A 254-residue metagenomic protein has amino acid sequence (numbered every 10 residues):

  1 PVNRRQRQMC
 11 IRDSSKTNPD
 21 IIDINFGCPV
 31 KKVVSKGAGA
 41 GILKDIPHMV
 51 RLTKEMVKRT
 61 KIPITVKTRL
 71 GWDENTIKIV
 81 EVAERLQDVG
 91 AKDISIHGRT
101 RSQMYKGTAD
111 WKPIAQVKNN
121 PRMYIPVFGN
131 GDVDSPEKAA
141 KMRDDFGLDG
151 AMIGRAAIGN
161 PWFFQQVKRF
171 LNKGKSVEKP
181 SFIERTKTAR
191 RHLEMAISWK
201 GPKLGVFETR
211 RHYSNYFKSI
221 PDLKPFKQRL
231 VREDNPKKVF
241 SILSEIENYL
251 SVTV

Functional and structural regions predicted by a protein language model:
P1-I11: Single conserved hydrophobic/aromatic residue that forms the stacking wall/gate of nucleotide- or nucleobase-binding
R12-K32, A38: A contiguous, low-structure linker/loop signature
I21-V30, D88-G98, I153-A156: Non-cysteine beta-strand/loop elements that form the S-adenosyl-L-methionine
G27-P29, K67-D73, H97-R101, N130-D134 (+1 more regions): Active-site beta-loop-alpha junctions enriched in small/polar residues
K31-M49, S102-W111, K175: Glycine-rich tight-turn/loop motif centered on a GG-T
A40-L43, H48-K58, V66-T68, E74: Conserved beta-alpha-beta core of the PfkB/ribokinase-like small-molecule kinase fold
R51, R59-K61, N75-D93, Y105 (+3 more regions): Alpha/beta catalytic cores of nucleotide-metabolism and tRNA/nucleoside-modifying enzymes
